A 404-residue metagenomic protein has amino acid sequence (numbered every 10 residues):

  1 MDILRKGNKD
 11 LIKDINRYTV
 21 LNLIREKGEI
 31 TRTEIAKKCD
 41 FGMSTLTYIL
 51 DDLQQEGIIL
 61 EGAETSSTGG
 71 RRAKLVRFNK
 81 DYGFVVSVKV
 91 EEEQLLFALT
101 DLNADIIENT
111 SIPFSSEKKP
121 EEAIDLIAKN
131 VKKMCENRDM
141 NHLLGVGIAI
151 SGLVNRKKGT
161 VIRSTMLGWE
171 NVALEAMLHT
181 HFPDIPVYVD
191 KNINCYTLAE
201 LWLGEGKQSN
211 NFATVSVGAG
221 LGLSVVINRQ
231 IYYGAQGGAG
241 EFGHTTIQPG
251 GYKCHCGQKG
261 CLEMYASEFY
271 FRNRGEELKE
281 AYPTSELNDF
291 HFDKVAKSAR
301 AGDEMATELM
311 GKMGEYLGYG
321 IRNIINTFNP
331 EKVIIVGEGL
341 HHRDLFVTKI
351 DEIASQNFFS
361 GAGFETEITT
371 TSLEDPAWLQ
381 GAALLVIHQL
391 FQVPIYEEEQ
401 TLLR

Functional and structural regions predicted by a protein language model:
M1-E64, T68-G70, L75-H142, Q258 (+1 more regions): ATP-binding/phosphotransfer module of carbohydrate and carboxylate kinases, centering on a glycine-rich
S67, G152-R156, N194-T197, G222-L223 (+3 more regions): Short, active-site-adjacent cap segments at secondary-structure transitions
L75, S87, L153, P186 (+1 more regions): Short, surface-exposed charged micro-motifs
V85-K89, L143-G147, F212-S216, G222-S224: Short glycine-aspartate micro-motif
D101, R156, V226: Short, acidic, Ser/Thr-enriched surface-loop or helix-capping motifs
N109-S111, K119-A123, E170, M177-F182 (+2 more regions): Glycine/GP-enriched mid-protein hinge/lid loop-to-helix segment characteristic of carbohydrate kinases
T110-N211, L345-Q356: Glycine-rich phosphate-binding loop and adjoining helix at the ATP-binding site of ATP-dependent phosphoryl-transfer
